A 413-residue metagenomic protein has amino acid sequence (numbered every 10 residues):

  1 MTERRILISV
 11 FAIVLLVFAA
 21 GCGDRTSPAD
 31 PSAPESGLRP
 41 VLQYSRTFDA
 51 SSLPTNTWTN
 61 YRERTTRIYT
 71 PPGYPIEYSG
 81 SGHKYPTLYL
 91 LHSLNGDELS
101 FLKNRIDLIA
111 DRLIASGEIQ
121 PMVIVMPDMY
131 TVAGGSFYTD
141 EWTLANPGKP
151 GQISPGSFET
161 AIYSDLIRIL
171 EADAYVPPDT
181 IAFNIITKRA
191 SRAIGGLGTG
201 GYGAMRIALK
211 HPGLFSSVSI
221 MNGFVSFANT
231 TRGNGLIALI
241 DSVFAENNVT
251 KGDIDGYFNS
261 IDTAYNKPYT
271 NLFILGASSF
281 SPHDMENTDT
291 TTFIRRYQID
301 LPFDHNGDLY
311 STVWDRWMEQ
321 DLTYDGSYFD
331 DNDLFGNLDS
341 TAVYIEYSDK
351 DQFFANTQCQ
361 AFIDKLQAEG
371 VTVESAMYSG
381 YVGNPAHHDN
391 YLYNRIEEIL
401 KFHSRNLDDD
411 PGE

Functional and structural regions predicted by a protein language model:
M1-V10: Bacterial N-terminal signal peptides that target proteins for export
V14-L15: Gram-negative bacterial Sec-dependent N-terminal signal peptides
F18-G21: C-terminal motif of bacterial Sec signal peptides marking the signal peptidase cleavage site
R25-E413: Non-catalytic cap/lid and distal C-terminal segments of serine-dependent acyl enzymes
